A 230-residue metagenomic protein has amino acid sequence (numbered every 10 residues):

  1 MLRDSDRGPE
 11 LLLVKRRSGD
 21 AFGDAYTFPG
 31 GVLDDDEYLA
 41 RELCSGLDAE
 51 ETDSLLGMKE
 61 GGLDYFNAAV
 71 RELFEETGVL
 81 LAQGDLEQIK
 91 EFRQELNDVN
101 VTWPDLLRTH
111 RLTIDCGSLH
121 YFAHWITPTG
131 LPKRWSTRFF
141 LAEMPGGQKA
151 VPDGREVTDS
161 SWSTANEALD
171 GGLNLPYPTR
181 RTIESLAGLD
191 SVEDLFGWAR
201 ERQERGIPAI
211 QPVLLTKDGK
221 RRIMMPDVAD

Functional and structural regions predicted by a protein language model:
M1-D230: N-terminal leader/linker segments that precede catalytic domains of diphosphate-processing enzymes
